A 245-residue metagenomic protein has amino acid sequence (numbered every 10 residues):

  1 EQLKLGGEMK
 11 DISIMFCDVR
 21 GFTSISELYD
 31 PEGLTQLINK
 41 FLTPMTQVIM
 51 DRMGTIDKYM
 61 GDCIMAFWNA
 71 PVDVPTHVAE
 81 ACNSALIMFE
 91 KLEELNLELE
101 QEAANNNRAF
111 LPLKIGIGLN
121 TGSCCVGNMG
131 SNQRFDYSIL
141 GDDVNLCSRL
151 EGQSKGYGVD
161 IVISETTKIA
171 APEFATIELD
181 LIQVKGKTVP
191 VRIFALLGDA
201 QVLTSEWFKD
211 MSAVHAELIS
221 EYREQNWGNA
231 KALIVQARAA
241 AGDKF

Functional and structural regions predicted by a protein language model:
E1-M9, E93, E98: Regulatory cytosolic signal-relay segments
L3-S84, Y137: Catalytic NTP-binding/metal-coordinating core of nucleotidyl cyclase/transferase enzymes
E8, M15, L34, F41 (+10 more regions): Helical mechanochemical/support elements of P-loop NTPase systems and associated helical scaffolds
I38-G54, A70-I117, D142-K155, A175: Alpha-helical scaffold within the catalytic cores of cyclic-nucleotide enzymes
F67-H77, I117-Y137, S154-Y157, L197-A200: Catalytic strand-loop-helix junctions within cyclic-nucleotide turnover domains
C124, C147, Q153-S220, Q236 (+1 more regions): Cytosolic regulatory/linker segments at or just downstream of nucleotide-handling modules in signal-transduction
L218-N229: Short helix-adjacent coil turns
W227-L233, A237: Solenoid-repeat scaffolds in large eukaryotic assemblies
